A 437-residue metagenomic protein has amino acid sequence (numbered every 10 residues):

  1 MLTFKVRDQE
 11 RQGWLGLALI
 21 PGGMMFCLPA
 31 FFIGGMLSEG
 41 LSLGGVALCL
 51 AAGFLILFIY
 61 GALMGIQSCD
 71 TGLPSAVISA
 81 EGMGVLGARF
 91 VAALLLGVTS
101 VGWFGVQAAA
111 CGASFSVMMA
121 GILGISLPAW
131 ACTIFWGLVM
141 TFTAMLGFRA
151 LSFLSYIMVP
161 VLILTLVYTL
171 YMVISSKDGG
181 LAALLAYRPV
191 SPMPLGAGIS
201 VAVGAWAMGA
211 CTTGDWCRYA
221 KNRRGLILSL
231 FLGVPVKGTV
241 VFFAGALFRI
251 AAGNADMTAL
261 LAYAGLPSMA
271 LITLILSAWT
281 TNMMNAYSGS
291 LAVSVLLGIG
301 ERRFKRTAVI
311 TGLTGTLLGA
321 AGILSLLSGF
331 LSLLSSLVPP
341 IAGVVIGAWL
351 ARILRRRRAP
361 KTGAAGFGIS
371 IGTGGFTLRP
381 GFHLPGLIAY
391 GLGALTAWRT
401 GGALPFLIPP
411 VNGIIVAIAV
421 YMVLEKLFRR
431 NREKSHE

Functional and structural regions predicted by a protein language model:
M1-G44, L57, M193-I199, R218-G225 (+1 more regions): Membrane-interface "cap" regions at the ends of multi-pass membrane proteins
R11, K305, A342-V423, L427-E437: C-terminal membrane-solvent junction of multi-pass transporters and transport-like membrane proteins
I20-M25, A93-L94, A120-L146, P160-L170 (+4 more regions): Transmembrane alpha-helical segments of multi-pass small-molecule transport proteins
G34-I66, G87-A93, V234-V236, N412 (+1 more regions): Extracellular loop-to-transmembrane helix junctions
A51-M83, A92-G102, V106, K426-R432: Juxtamembrane transmembrane-helix boundary signature
A88-L123, A278-V295: Hydrophobic transmembrane alpha-helices that form the core helical bundles of multi-pass secondary transporters
A131, F135-W136, M140-V173, P189 (+3 more regions): Membrane-interface loop-to-helix entry segments
P160-Y187, A202-W206, G245-I250, G347-R357 (+1 more regions): Hydrophobic alpha-helical segments and their helix-loop junctions in multi-pass secondary transporters
